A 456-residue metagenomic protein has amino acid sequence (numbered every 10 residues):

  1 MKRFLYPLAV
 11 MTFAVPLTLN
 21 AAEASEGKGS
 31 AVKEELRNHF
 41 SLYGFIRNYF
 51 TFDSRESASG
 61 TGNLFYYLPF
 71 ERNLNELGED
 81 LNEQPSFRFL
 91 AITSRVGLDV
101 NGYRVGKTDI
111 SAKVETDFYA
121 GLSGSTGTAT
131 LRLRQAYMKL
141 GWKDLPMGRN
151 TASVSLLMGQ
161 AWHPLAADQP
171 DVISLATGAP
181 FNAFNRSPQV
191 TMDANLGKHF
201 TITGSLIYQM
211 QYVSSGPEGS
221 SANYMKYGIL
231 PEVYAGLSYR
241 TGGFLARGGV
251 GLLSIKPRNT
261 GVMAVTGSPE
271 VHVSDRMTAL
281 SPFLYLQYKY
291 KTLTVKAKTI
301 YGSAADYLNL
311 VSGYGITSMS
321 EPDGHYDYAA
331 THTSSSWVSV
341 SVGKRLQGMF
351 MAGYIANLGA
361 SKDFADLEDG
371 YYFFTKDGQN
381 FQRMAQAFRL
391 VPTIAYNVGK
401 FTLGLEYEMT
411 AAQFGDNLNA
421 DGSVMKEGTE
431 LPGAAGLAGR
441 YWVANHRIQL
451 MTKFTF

Functional and structural regions predicted by a protein language model:
M1-V32: Cleavable N-terminal export/targeting peptides
K33-G62, N73, L77-Y212, Y227-L230 (+2 more regions): Outer membrane beta-barrel
E34, P85-R88, S125-T130, G178-F184 (+11 more regions): Replace "Gram-negative outer membrane beta-barrel proteins" with "bacterial and organellar outer membrane beta-barrel
D53-S57, S123-S125, A167-P170, Q211-G216 (+5 more regions): Outer-membrane beta-barrel proteins
T61-L81, V424-G433: A solvent-exposed, charged loop/short amphipathic helix patch at secondary-structure junctions
Y239-M384, F388: Detector for outer-membrane/organellar transmembrane beta-barrel domains, recognizing the amphipathic beta-strand
K400-A434: C-terminal beta-signal and adjacent terminal beta-strands/loops of Gram-negative outer-membrane beta-barrel proteins
R440-F456: Outer-membrane beta-barrel "beta-signal"
